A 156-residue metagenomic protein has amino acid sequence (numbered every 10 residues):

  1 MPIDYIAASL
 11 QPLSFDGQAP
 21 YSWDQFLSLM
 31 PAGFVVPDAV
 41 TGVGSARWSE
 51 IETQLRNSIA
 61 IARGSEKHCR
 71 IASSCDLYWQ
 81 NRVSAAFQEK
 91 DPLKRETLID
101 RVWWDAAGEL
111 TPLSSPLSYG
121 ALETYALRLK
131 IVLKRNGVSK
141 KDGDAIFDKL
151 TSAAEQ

Functional and structural regions predicted by a protein language model:
M1-Q156: Extended alpha-helical surfaces
